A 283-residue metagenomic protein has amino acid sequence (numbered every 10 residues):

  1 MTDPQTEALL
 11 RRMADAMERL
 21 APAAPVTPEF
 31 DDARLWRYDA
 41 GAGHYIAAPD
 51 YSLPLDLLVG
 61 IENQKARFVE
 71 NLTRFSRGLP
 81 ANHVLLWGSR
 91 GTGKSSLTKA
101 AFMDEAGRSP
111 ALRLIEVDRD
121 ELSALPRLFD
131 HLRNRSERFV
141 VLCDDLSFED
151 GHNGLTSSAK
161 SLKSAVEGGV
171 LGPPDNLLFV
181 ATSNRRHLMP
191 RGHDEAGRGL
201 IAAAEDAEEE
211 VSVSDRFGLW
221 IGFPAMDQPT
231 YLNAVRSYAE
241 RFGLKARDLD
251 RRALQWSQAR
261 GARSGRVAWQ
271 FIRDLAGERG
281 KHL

Functional and structural regions predicted by a protein language model:
T2, P22-V26, P224-L283: C-terminal alpha-helical "lid" subdomain
T2-I46: Interdomain "pre-motor" coupling segment immediately N-terminal to P-loop NTPase/helicase cores
P4-Q5, G43-R67: Dynamic helix-loop-helix/coil hinge segments at AAA+ ATPase domain boundaries and subdomain interfaces
A47-P49, T73-A81: Phosphate-binding P-loop
G78-A100: Walker A/P-loop nucleotide-binding motif
D104-F139, F148-N153: AAA+/P-loop NTPase substrate/partner-engagement loops
F148-L200, E205: Conserved catalytic/switch belt of AAA+ P-loop NTPases
S183, G199-V211, G218-T230: Conserved AAA+ ATPase "SRH/arginine-finger" region at the nucleotide-binding site
